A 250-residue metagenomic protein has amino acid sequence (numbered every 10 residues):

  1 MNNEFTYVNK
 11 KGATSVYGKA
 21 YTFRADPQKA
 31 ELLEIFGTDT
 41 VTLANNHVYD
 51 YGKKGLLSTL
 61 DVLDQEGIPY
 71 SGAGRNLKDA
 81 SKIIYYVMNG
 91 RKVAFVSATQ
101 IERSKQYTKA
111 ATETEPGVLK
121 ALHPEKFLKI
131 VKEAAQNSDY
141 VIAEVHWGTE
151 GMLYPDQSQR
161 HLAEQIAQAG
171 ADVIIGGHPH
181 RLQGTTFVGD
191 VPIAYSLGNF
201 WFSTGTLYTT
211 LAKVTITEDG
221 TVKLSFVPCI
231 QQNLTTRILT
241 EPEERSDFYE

Functional and structural regions predicted by a protein language model:
N2-E250: Acidic, metal/ion-coordinating pockets
